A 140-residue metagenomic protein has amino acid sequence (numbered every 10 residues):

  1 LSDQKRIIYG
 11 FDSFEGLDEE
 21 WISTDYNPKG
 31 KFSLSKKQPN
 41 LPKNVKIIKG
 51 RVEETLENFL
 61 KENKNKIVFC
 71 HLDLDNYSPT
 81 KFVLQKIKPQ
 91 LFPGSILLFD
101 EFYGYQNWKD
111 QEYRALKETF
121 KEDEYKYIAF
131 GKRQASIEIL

Functional and structural regions predicted by a protein language model:
L1-L140: S-adenosylmethionine/decaboxylated-SAM
